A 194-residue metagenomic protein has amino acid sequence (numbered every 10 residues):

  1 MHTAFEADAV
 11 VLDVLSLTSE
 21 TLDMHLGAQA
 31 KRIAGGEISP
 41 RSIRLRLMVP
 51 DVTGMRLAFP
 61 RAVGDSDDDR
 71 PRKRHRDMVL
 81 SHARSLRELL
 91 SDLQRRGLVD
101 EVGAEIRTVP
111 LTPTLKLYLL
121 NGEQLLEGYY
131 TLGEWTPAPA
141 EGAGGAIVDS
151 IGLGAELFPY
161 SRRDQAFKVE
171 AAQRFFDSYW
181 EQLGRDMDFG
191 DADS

Functional and structural regions predicted by a protein language model:
M1-D67, F158-D164: PLD-like (HKD) phosphodiesterase/transphosphatidyltransferase domain
L17, V109-L111, Y130: Short, well-ordered beta-to-alpha junction loops that form the rim of enzyme active sites and present histidine/acidic
R32, S91-Q94, L132-W135: Short regulatory "switch" loops immediately downstream of catalytic or recognition motifs within protein catalytic
R46-M48, R107, L126: Hydrophobic/aromatic beta-strand patches that form the interior of the parallel beta-sheet core in alpha/beta enzyme
F59-L115: HKD-type phospholipase D/PLD-like phosphodiesterase module
E105, E127-S194: Signature of lipid phosphatidyltransferase scaffolds
